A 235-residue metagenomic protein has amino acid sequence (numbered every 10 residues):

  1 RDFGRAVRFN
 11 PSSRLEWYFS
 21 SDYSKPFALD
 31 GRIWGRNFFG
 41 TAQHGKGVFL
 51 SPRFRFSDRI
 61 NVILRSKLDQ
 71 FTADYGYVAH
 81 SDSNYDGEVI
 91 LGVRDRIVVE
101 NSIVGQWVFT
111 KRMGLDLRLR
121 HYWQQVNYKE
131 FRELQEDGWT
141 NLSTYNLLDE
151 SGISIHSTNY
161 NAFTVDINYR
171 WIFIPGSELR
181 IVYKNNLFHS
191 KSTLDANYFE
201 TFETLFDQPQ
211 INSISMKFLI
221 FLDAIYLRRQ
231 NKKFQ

Functional and structural regions predicted by a protein language model:
R1-Q235: Exposed, low-structure sequence patches enriched in small/polar residues
